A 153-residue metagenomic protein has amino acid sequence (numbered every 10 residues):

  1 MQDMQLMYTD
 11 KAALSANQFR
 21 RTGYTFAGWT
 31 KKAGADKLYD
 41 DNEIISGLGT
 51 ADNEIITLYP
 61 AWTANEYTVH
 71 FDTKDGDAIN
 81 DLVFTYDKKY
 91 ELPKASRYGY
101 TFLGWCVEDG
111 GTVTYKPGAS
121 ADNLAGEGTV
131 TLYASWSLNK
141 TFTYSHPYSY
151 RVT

Functional and structural regions predicted by a protein language model:
M1-T153: Secondary-structure capping and domain/repeat boundary segments
